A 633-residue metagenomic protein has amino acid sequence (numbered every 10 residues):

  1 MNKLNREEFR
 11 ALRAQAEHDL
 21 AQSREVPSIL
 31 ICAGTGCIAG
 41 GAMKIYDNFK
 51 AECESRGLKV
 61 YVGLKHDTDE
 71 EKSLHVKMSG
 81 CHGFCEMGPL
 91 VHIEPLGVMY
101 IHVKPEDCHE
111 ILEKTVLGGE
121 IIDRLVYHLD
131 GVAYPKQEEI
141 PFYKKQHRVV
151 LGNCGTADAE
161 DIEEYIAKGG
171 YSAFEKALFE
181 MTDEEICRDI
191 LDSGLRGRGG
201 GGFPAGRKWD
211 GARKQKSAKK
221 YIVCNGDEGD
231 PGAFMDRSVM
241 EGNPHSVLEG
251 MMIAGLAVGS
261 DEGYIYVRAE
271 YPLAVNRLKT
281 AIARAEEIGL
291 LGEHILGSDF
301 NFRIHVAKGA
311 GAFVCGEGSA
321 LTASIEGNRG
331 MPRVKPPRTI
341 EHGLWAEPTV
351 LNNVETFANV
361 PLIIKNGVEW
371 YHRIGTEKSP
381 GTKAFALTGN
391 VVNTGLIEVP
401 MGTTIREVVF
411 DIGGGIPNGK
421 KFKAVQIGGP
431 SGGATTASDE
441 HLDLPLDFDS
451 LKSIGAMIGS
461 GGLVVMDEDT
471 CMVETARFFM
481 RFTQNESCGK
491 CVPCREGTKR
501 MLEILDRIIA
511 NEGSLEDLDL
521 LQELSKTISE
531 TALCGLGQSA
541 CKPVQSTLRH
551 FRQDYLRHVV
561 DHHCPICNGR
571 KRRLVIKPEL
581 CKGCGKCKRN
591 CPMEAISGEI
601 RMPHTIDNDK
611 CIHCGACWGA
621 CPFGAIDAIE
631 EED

Functional and structural regions predicted by a protein language model:
K3-P27, M43-V76, M87-P89, E94-Y127 (+11 more regions): Ferredoxin-type iron-sulfur electron-transfer modules in oxidoreductases and energy-metabolism complexes
A33-G41, E86, I190-A212, A254 (+4 more regions): Conserved phosphate/anionic-ligand binding catalytic regions in large, soluble enzymes, centered on
C53, G250-M252, M401-P417: Short amphipathic, charge-patterned alpha-helical segments
V126-D192, A346, N352-G367: Flexible inter-domain linker/hinge segments
K145, V275-M401, G413: Hydrophobic alpha-helical positions that pack around
A157-S172, C224-D236, T339-L344, A386-V391 (+1 more regions): Gly-rich Lys/Arg/Thr-decorated short loops/hinges at beta-loop-alpha junctions or inter-strand turns that position
E175-K216, H372-R373, K378, A386-L387 (+3 more regions): Accessory "access/gating" subregions that flank catalytic or transport cores
S379-N393, V399-M401, I405, P565-I612 (+1 more regions): C-terminal accessory/binding modules appended to enzymatic or scaffolding proteins
